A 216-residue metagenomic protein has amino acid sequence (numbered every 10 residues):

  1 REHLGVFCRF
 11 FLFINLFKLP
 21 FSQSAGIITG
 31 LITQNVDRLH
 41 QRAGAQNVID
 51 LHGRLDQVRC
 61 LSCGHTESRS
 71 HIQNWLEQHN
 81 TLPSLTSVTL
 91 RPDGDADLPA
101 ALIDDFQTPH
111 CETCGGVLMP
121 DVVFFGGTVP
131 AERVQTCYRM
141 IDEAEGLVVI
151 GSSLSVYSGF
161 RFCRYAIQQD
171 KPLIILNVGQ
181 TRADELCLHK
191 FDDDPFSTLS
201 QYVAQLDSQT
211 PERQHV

Functional and structural regions predicted by a protein language model:
R1-V216: Conserved catalytic alpha/beta core of Sir2/sirtuin-type deacylases, generalized to analogous enzyme cores that bind
